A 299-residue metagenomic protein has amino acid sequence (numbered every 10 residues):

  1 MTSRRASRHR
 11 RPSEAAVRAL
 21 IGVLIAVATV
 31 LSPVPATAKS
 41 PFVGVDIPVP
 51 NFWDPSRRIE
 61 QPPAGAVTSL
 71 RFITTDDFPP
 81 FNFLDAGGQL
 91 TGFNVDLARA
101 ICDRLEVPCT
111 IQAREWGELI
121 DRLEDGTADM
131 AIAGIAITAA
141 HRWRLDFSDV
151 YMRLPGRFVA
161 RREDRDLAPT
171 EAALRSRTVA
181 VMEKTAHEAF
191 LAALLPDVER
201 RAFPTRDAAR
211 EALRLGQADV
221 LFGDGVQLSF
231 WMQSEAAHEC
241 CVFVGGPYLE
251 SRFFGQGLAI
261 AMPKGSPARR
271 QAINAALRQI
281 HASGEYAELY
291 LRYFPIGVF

Functional and structural regions predicted by a protein language model:
M1-A15: N-terminal secretory signal peptides that target proteins for export/translocation
A16-V17, A128: Hydrophobic alpha-helical segments with strong N-terminal bias
A19-V30: Bacterial N-terminal signal peptides
L24, V34-F299: Proline/Glycine/Serine-rich low-complexity intrinsically disordered segments that serve as flexible stalks/linkers
